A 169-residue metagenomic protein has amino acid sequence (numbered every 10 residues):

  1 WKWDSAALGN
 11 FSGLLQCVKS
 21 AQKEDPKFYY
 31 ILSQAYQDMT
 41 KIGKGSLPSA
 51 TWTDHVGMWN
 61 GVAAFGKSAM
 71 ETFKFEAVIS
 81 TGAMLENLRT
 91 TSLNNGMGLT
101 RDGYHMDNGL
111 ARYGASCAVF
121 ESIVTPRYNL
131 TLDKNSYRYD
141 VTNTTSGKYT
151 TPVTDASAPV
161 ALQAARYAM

Functional and structural regions predicted by a protein language model:
W1-G109, E121: Alpha-helical cap/lid subdomain in secreted, periplasmic, or secretory-pathway luminal O-acyl-processing enzymes
M97-L99, G103-M169: Conserved catalytic region of serine esterases and O-acyltransferases that act on ester linkages in lipids
